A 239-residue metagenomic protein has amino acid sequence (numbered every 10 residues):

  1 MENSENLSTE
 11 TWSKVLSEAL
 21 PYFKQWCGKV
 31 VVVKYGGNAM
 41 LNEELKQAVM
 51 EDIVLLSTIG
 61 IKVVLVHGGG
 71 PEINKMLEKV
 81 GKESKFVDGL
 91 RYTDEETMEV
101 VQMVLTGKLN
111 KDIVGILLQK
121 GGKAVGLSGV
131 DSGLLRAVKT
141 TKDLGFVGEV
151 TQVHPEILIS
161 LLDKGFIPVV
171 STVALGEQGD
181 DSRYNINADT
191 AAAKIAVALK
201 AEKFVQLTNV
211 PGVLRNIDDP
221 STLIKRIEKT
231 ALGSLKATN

Functional and structural regions predicted by a protein language model:
M1-N239: Nucleotide/pyrophosphate-binding catalytic subdomain
